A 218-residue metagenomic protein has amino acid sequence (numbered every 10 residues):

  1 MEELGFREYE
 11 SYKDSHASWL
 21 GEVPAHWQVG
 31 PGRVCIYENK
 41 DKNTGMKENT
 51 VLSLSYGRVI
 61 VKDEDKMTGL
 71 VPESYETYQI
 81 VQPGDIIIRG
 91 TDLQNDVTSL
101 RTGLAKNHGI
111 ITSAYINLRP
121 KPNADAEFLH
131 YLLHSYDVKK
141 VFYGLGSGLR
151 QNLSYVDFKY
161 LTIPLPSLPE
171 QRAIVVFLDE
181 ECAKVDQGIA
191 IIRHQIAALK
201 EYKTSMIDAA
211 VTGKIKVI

Functional and structural regions predicted by a protein language model:
M1-S11, L20, T162-I218: Amphipathic alpha-helical coiled-coil/heptad-repeat segments
R7-S11, A105, L149-S154, A197: Short helix-capping and inter-helix turn/linker motifs at the boundaries of alpha-helical repeat units
S11-N43, Y160, L168, R172 (+1 more regions): Non-catalytic DNA-recognition/assembly elements of restriction-modification systems
Y12-H16, G30-N49, S53-I86: Sequence-specific dsDNA recognition surfaces
K13-D14, G109-A114, S147-R172: A short glycine-rich beta-alpha junction/loop motif
Q79, P83-V138, S154: A short beta-sheet element
